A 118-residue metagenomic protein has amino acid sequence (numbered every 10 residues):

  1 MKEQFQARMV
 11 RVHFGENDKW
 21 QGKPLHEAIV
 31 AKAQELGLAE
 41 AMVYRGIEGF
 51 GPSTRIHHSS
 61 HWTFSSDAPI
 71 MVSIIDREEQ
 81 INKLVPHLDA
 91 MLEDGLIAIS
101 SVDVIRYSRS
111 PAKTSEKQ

Functional and structural regions predicted by a protein language model:
M1-Q118: Positively charged, small/polar-rich N-terminal and surface patches that mediate targeting and assembly and bind
